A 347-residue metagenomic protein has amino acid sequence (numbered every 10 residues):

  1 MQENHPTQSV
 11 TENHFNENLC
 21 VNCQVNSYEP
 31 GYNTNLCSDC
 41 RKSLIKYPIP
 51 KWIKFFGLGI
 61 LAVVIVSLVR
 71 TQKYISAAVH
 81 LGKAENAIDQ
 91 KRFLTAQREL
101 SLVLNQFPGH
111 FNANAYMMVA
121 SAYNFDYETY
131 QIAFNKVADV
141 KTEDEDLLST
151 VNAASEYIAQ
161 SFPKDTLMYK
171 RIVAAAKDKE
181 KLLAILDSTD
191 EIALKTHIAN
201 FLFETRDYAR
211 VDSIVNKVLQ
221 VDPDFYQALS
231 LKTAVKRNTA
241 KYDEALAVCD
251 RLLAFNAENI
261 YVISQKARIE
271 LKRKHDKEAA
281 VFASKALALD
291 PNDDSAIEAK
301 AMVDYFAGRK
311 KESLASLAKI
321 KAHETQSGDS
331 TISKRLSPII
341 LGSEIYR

Functional and structural regions predicted by a protein language model:
L36-C40, V303-R347: Terminal, low-structured helical/coil segments at or just beyond the last alpha-helical repeat
A77-A78, F111-N112, E145, I192-A193 (+6 more regions): Helix-start (N-cap) detector for alpha-helical repeat units in TPR-like alpha-solenoids, especially tetratricopeptide
D89, Y123, E204, N238-T239 (+3 more regions): Register position in tetratricopeptide repeats
L102-V103, K136-V140, A184-I185, K217-V218 (+3 more regions): Canonical positions in the second alpha-helix
Q106, D139-D144, D187, V221 (+3 more regions): Structural marker of alpha-solenoid helical repeat scaffolds
Y116, T150, H197, L231 (+3 more regions): Canonical tetratricopeptide repeat
